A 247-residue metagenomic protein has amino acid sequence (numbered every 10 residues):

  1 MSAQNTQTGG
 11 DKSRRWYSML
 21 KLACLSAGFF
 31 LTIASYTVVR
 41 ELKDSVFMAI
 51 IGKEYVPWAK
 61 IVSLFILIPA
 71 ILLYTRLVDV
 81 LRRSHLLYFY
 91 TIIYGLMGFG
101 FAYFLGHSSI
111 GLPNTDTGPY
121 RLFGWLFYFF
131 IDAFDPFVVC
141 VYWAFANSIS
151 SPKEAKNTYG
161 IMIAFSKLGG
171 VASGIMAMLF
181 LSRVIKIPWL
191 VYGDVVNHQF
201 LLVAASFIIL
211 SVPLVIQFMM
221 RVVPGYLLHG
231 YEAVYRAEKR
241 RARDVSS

Functional and structural regions predicted by a protein language model:
M1-S26, K53, P57, V80-H85 (+5 more regions): Intracellular loop-helix junctions on the cytosolic face of multi-pass helical membrane proteins
R15-V46, L126-F130: Pair of pore-lining "gating" transmembrane helices in MFS-fold secondary transporters
L31, V62, I66, F130 (+1 more regions): Small/hydrophobic positions within alpha-helical transmembrane segments of multi-pass membrane transporters
T32, I66-L67, I93-F104: A generic, lipid-embedded transmembrane alpha helix
L42, L73, V138-V141: Transmembrane alpha-helix boundary/hinge residues in polytopic small-molecule transporters
V46, I50, V80, F145-I149: Helix-to-coil boundary motifs at intracellular loop junctions of multi-pass secondary transporters
W58-V78, L168-I175: Central cavity-lining transmembrane alpha-helices of secondary-active solute carriers, predominantly the Major
F134-S151: Intracellular juxtamembrane helix-capping segments at the cytosolic ends of symmetry-related transmembrane helices
